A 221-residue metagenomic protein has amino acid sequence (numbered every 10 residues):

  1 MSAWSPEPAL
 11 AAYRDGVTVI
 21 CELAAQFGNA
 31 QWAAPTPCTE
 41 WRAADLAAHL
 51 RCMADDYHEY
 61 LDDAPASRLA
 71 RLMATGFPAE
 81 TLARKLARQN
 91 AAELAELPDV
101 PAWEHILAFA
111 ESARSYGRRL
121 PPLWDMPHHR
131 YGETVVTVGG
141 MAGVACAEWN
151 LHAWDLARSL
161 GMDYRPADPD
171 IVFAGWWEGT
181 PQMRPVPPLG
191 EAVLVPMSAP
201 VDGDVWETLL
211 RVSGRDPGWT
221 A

Functional and structural regions predicted by a protein language model:
S2-A12, G16, Q26-T39, E59-F77 (+3 more regions): Structured surface interface patches that mediate subunit assembly and partner/cofactor docking
V17, L50, A54, A113: Short amphipathic alpha-helical/adjacent loop interface patches that line ligand and macromolecule-binding sites
A44-Q89: Conserved alpha-helical segments that form or flank metal/cofactor-binding pockets of metalloenzymes
R88-N90, M126-P127: Charge-dense, helix-prone N-terminal extensions
A92, E96-V100: Long amphipathic alpha-helical segments that form oligomerization/scaffold cores
